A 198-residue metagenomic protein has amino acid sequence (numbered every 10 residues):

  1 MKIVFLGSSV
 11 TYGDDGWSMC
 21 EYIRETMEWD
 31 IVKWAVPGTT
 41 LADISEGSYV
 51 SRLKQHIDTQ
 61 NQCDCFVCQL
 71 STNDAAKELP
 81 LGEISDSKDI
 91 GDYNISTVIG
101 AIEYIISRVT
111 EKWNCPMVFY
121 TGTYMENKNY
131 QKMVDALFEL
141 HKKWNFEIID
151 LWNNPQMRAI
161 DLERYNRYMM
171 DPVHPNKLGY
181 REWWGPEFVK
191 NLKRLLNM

Functional and structural regions predicted by a protein language model:
K2-F5, V10-I95: Conserved SGNH/GDSL esterase-like catalytic core that processes O-acyl groups on lipids and polysaccharides
M19, R52-H56, V98-I105, M133-L137: A general structural detector for well-ordered alpha-helical segments in enzyme core domains, enriched
M27, K112-W113, W144: Helix C-cap/helix->beta junction micro-motif
P37, V98-I105, W183-F188: Alpha-helical packing segments of well-folded alpha/beta enzyme cores
Q69-N73, E103-L137: Active-site segments of SGNH/GDSL-like serine hydrolases that catalyze O-acetyl group transfer/hydrolysis on lipids
S87-V98, M170-K177: A short acidic, glycine-rich active-site loop that binds or catalyzes chemistry on phosphate/adenosine moieties
Y124-M198: Catalytic His-Asp segment of secreted/periplasmic serine-dependent ester chemistry enzymes
